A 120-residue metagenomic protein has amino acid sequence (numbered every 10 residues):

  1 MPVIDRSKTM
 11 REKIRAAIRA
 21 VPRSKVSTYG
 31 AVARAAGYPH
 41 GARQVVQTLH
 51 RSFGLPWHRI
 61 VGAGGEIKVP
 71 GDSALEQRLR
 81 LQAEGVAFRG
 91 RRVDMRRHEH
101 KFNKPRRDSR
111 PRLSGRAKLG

Functional and structural regions predicted by a protein language model:
P2-G120: Nucleic acid-binding interface residues in structured DNA/RNA-binding domains, emphasizing the DNA-engaging scaffolds
